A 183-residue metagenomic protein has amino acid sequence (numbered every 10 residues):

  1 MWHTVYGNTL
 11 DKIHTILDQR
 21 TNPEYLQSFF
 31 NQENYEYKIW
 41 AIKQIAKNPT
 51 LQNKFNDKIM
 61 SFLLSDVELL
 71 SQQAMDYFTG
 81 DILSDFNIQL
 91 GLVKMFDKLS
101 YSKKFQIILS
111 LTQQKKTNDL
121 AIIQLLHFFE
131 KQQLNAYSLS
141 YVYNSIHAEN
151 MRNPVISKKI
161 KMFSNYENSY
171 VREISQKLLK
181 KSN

Functional and structural regions predicted by a protein language model:
M1-Q72, G80-L83, D97, Y101-F105: Extended repeat-based scaffolds of very large eukaryotic assembly and lipid-transport proteins
T4-I13, Y143, E173-L179: Extended, low-complexity, acidic/polar intrinsically disordered regions that flank or interrupt HEAT/TOG/ARM solenoid
V5, Q44-N48, Y77-D85, S110-N118 (+2 more regions): Residue-level signature of the C-terminal ends
Q19-F30, Q52-F62, S84-M95, T117-F129 (+1 more regions): Amphipathic alpha-helical scaffolding segments comprising HEAT/armadillo-like alpha-solenoid repeats
K38, S71-Q72, Q89, K104-I108 (+4 more regions): Residue-level detector of extended alpha-helical repeat arrays and alpha-solenoid scaffolds
L70, A74-F86, G91-K98, K104-K115 (+2 more regions): A broadly structural signal marking compact, well-ordered functional cores that mediate small-ligand/cofactor/substrate
L126-Q132, L139-I146: Charged/polar low-complexity intrinsically disordered segments, enriched in acidic residues
V155-N183: Eukaryotic acidic, Ser/Thr-rich intrinsically disordered low-complexity regions
